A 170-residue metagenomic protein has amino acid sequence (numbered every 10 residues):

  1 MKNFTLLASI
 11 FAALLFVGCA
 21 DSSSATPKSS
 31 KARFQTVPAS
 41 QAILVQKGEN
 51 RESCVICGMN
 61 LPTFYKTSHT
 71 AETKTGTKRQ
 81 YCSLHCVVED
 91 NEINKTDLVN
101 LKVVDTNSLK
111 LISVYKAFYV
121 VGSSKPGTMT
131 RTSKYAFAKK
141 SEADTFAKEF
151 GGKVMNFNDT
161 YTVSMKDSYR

Functional and structural regions predicted by a protein language model:
M1-A8: Bacterial N-terminal signal peptides that target proteins for export
L15-G18: C-terminal motif of bacterial Sec signal peptides marking the signal peptidase cleavage site
A20-S22: Bacterial signal peptide processing site
R51: Residues immediately within or flanking Cys/His clusters that coordinate Zn2+ in small zinc-binding modules
C54-C57: Short cysteine-rich clusters marking metal-coordination/redox-active sites
N60-L61, E89: Cys/His-rich metal-chelating microdomains
E72-L111: Mid-length scaffold segments of soluble, non-membrane domains
A138-R170: C-terminal partner/receptor-binding element of secreted or periplasmic proteins
